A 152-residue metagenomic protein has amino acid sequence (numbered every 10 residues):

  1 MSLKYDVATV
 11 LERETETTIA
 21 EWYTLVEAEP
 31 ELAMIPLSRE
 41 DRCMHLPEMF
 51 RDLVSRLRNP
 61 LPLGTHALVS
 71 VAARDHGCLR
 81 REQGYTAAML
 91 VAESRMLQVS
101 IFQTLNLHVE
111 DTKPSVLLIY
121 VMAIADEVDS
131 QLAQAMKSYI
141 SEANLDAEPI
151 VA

Functional and structural regions predicted by a protein language model:
S2-A88: N-terminal low-complexity or simple alpha-helical regulatory segments that function as activation/interaction modules
S2-E12, L63-A152: Long, amphipathic alpha-helical coupling/dimerization segments that relay conformational signals between
